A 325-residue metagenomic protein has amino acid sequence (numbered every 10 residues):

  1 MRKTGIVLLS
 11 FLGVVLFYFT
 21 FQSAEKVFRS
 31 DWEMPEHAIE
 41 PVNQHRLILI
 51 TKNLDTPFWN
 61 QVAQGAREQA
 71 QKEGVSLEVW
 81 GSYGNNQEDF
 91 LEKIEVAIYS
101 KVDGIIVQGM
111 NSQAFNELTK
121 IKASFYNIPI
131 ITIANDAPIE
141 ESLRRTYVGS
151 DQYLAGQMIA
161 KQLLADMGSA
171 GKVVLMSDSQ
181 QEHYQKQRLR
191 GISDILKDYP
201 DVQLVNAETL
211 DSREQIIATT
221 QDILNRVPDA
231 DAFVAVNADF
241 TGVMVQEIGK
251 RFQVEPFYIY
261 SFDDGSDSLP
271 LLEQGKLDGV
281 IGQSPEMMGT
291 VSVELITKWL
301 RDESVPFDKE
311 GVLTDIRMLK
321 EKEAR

Functional and structural regions predicted by a protein language model:
G5-Q22: Hydrophobic membrane-insertion alpha-helices, especially the h-region of bacterial N-terminal signal peptides
A24-D31, M287-R325: Hinge/cleft segment of the Venus flytrap/periplasmic-binding protein
H45-Q64, Q69, E78-E88, S100 (+4 more regions): Extracytoplasmic "Venus flytrap"
F58-E73, A155-I159, H183-V202, T219 (+3 more regions): Short, solvent-exposed amphipathic alpha-helices that sit in or adjacent to ligand/effector-binding or catalytic
E78-S100, V205-V227, T241-G242: Structural motif
V107-S124, L210-D267: Hydrophobic alpha-helical
S112-L154, G265-E273: Flexible loop/hinge segments that line or gate small-molecule binding clefts
Y147-A170, G265-S268, S284-R301: Hydrophobic alpha-helical segments within soluble ligand-binding/sensing domains
